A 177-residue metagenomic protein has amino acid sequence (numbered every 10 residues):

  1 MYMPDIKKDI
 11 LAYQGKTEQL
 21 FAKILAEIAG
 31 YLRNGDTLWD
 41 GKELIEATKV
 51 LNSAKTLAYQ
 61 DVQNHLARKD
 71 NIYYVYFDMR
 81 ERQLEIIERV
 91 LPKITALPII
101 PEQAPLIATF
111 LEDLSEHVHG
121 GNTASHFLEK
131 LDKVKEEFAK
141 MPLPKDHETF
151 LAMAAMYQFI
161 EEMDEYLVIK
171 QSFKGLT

Functional and structural regions predicted by a protein language model:
M1-G41: A transmembrane helix-and-boundary motif of multi-pass membrane transporters/channels
Y13, L20-L32, N71-T177: Soluble C-terminal extramembrane regulatory/interaction domains of multi-pass membrane proteins
I45-H65, E81-L84: Oxyanion-binding "anion nests"
